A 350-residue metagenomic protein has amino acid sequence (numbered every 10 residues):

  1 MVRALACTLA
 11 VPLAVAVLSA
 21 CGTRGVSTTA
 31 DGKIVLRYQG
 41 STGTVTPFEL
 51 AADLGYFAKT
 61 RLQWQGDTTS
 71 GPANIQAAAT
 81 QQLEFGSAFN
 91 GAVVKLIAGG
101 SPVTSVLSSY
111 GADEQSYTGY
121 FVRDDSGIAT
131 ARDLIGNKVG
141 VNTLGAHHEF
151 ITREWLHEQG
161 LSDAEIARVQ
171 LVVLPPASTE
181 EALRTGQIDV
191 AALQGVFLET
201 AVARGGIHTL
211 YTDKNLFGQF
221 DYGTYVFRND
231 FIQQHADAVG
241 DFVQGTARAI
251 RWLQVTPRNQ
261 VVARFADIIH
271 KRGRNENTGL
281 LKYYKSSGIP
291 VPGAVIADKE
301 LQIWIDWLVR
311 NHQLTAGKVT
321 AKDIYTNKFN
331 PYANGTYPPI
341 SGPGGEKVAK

Functional and structural regions predicted by a protein language model:
M1-V35, I340-K350: Short, low-complexity disordered leader/linker segments with a strong preference for bacterial N-terminal type II
S27-D163, R168-V173, D189-G195, Q219: Short, glycine-/small- and polar/acidic-enriched structural segments that line small-molecule recognition paths
K59, A112-D113, N215-F217, S287-I296: Short, solvent-exposed loop/beta-turn-alpha elements that line the ligand-binding surface or hinge of extracytoplasmic
T68-P72, S87, N142-H147, A177 (+4 more regions): Soluble non-cytosolic domains of exported or imported proteins
G91, S126, A177-H270: Pocket-lining segment of extracytoplasmic ligand-binding domains
Q233-A316: Secondary-structure end/capping motifs
I305-K350: Conserved C-terminal helix/tail region of periplasmic/extracytoplasmic solute-binding proteins
